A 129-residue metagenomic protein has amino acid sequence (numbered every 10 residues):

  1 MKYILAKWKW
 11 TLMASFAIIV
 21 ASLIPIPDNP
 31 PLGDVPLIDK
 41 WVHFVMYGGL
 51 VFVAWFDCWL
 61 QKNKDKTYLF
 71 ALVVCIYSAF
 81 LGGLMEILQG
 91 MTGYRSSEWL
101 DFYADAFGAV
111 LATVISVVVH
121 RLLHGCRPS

Functional and structural regions predicted by a protein language model:
M1-F102, A106-S129: Bulky hydrophobic segments
